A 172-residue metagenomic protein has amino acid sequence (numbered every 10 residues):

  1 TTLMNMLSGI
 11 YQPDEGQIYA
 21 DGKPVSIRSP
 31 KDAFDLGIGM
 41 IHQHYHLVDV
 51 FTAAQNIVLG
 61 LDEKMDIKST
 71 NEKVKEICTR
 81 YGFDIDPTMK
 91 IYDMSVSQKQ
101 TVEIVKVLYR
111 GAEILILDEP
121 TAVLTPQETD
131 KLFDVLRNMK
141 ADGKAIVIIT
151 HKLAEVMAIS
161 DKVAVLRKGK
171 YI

Functional and structural regions predicted by a protein language model:
T1-I172: Glycine-rich phosphate-binding loops of nucleotide-dependent enzymes
